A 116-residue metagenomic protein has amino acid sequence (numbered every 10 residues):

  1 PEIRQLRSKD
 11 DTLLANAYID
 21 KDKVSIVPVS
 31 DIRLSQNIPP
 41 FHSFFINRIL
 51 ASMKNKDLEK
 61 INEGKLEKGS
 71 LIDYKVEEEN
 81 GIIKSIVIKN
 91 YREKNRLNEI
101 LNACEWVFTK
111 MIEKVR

Functional and structural regions predicted by a protein language model:
P1-I19: Charge-rich, low-complexity N-terminal segments
L14-R116: Long mid-to-C-terminal scaffolding/interaction modules that assemble large complexes
